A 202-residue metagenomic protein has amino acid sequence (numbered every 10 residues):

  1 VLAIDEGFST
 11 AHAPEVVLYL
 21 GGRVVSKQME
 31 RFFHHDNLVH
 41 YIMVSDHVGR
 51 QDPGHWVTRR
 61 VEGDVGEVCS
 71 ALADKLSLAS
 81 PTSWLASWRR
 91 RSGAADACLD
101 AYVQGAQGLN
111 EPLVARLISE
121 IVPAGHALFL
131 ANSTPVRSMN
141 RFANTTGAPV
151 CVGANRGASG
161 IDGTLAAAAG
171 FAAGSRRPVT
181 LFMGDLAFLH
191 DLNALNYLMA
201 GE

Functional and structural regions predicted by a protein language model:
V1-A3, L38-V39, P53-E67, A143-C151: Active-site regions of enzymes building and remodeling cell-envelope glycoconjugates
V1-I42, A148-R176, L189-N193: Glycine-rich, anion-gripping cofactor-binding loops and their flanking helix/strand elements in enzyme active sites
V16, A127, P178-T180: Structural motif
G22-V25, H47, S133-V136, L186: Short glycine-rich anion-binding loops that position phosphate/pyrophosphate groups of nucleotides and phosphorylated
Y41-W88: Terminal amphipathic helices with adjacent charged low-complexity linkers/tails
R90-R176: Active-site diphosphate/adenylate-binding microenvironment
L109, A187-H190: Active-site glycine- and acidic-residue-rich loops that bind and position anionic ligands or nucleotide-like cofactors
L192-E202: A short alpha/beta connector and helix-capping loop motif
